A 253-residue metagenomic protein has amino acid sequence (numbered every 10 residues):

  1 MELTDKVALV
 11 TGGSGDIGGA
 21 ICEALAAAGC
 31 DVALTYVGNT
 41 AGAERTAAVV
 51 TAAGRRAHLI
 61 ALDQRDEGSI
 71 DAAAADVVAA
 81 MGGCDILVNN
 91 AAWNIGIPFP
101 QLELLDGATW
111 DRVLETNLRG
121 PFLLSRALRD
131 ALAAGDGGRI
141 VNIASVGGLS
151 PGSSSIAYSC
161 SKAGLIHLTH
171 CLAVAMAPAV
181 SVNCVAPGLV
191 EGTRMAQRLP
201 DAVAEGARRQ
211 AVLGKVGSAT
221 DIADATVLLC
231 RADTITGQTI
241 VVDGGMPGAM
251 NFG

Functional and structural regions predicted by a protein language model:
E2, S125, A177, K215-V242 (+1 more regions): C-terminal substrate-recognition "lid" of short-chain dehydrogenase/reductases
S14-G15: Conserved glycine-rich cofactor-binding loop
N94, F99, S150, T236-G253: Short C-terminal tail/terminal secondary-structure segment of NAD(P)H-dependent dehydrogenase/reductase domains
P98-L114, A196, A207: Substrate-binding pocket helix/loop in short-chain dehydrogenase/reductase
S125, S161, T169: Active-site helix of classical SDR
D130, A173-P178: Alpha-helical segment proximal to the catalytic Tyr-Lys
S145: Residue(s) in the substrate-gating loop at a strand-loop-helix junction that position the organic substrate next
